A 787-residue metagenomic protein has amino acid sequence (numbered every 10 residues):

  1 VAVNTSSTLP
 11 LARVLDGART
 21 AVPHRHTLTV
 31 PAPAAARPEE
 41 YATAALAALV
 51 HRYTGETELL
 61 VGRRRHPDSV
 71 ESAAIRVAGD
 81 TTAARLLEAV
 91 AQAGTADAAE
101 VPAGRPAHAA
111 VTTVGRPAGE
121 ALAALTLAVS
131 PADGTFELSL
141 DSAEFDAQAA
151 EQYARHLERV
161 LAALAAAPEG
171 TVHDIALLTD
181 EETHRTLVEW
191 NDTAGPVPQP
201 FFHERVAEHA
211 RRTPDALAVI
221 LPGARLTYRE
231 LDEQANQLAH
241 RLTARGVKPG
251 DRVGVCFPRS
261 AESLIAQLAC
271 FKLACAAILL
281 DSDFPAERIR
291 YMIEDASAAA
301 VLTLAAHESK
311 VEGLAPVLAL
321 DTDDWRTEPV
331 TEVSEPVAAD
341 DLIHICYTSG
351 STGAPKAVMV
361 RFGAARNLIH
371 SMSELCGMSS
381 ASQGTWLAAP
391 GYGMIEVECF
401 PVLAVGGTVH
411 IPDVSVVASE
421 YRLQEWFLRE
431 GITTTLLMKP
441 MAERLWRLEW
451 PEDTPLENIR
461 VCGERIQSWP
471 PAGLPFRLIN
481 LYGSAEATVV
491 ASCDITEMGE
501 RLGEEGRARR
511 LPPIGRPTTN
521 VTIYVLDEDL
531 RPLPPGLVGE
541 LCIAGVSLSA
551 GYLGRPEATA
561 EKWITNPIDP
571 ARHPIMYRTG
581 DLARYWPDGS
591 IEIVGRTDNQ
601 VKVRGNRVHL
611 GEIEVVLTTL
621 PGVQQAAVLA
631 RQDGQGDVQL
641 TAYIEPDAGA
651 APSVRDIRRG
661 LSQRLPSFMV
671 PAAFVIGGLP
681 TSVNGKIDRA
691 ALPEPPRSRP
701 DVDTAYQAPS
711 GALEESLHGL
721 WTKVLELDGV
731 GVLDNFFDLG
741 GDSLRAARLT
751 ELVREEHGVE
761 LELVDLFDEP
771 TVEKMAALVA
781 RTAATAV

Functional and structural regions predicted by a protein language model:
V1-H26, S72, Q92-A93, A109 (+6 more regions): Short amphipathic alpha-helices and their capping loops
D16-P33, P38, E88, G119-D133 (+8 more regions): AMP-binding/adenylate-forming domain of the ANL superfamily
A36-D68, G254, V623-Q625: Hydrophobic "lid/gating" helix adjacent to the active-site nucleophile that controls access to an acyl-thioester pocket
R37-Y41, S260-F271, V608-E612, E715 (+3 more regions): Phosphopantetheine-attachment site and its flanking helix in carrier
T57-R64, E120-L177, Y228, V603 (+3 more regions): Extended, hydrophobic beta-loop-alpha segments that form or line the acyl/peptidyl-thioester binding and transfer paths
P102-G104, T135, V301-E312, P316-E335 (+7 more regions): AMP-dependent adenylate-forming
A124, E262-L268, C275-E294, A306 (+5 more regions): Motif- and composition-driven signal specific to adenylation
T213-R225, R245-R252, H573, V594-N599 (+6 more regions): Phosphopantetheine carrier-protein modules
